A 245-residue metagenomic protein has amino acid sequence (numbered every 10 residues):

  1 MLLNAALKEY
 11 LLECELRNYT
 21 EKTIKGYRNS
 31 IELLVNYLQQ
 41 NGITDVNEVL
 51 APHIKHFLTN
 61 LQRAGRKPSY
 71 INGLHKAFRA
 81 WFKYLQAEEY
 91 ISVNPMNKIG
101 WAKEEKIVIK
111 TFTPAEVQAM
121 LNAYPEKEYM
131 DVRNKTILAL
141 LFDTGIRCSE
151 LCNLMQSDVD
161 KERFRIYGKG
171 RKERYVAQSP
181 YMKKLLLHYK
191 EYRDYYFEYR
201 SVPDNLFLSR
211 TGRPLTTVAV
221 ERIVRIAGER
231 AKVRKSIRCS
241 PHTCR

Functional and structural regions predicted by a protein language model:
M1-R245: Conserved catalytic core of the tyrosine transesterase superfamily
